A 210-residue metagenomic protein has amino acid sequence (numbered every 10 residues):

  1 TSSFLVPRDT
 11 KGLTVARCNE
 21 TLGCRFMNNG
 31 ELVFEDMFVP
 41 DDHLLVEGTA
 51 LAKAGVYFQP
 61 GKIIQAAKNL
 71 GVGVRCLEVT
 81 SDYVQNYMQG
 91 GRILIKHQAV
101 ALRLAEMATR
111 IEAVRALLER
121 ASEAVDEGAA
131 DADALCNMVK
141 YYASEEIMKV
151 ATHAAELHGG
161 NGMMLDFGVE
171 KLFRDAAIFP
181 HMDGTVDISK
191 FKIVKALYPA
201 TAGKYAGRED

Functional and structural regions predicted by a protein language model:
T1, N29, P60, A99 (+4 more regions): Active-site lining segments that contact anionic ligands and/or coordinate catalytic metals
S3, L13-E112, F179, K195 (+1 more regions): Glycine-rich beta->alpha junctions and the first turn(s) of the following alpha-helix
V6-R8: Conserved H-D interstitial segment of serine endopeptidase catalytic domains
C76-Y83, R120, A124, H153 (+2 more regions): Generic, well-ordered alpha-helical scaffold segments in large soluble proteins
S81-I95, A108-Y142, A155-G160: C-terminal helix-coil-helix/basic helical segment that borders enzyme active sites and/or dimer interfaces and provides
K96, V100, D133-Y141, G162-I178: Charge-rich, acidic-biased intrinsically disordered regions
E146-A154: Hydrophobic alpha-helical segments of membrane proteins
H158-D210: Glycine-rich phosphate/cofactor-binding loops in nucleotide/flavin-utilizing enzymes
